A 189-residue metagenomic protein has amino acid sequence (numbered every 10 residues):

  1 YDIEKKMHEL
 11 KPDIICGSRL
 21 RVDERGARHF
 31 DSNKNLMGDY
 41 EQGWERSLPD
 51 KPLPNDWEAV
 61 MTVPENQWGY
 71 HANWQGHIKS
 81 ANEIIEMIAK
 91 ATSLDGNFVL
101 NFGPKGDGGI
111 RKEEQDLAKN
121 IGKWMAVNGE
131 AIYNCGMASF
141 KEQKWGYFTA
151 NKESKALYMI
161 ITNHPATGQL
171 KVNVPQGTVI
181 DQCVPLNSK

Functional and structural regions predicted by a protein language model:
Y1-K189: Mature catalytic domains of secreted/periplasmic carbohydrate-active enzymes
